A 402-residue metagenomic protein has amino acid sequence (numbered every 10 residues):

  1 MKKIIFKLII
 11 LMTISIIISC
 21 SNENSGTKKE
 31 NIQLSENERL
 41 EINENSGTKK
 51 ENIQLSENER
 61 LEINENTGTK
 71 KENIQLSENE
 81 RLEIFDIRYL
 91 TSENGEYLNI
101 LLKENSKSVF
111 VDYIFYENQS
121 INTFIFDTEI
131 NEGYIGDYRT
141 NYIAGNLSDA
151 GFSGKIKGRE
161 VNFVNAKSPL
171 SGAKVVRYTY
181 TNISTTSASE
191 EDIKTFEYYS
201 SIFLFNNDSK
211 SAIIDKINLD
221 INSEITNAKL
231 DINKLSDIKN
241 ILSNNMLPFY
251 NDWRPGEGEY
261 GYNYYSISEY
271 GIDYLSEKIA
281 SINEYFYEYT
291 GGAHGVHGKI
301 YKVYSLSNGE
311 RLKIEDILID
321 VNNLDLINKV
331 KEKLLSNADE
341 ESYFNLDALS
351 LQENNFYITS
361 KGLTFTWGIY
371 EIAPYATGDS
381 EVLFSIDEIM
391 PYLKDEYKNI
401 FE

Functional and structural regions predicted by a protein language model:
I16-S19: C-terminal motif of bacterial Sec signal peptides marking the signal peptidase cleavage site
S21-E23: Bacterial signal peptide processing site
S25-S77: Long, intrinsically disordered low-complexity tandem-repeat segments
E78, E117-I130, D149-S187, V296-V303: Edge beta-strand at a domain terminus
E80-S148, I156: Central antiparallel beta-sheet cores of small beta-barrel/beta-sandwich binding domains
V161, S168-E277, I369-Y370, E388-E402: Active-site acidic/histidine clusters and adjacent loop/turn architecture that either coordinate catalytic ions
S268-H294, T366-W367: Exposed beta-strand-loop-beta-strand "reactive/processing" segments of non-cytosolic proteins
E315-V382, E388-E402: Short aromatic loop motif centered on NTY/YTY
